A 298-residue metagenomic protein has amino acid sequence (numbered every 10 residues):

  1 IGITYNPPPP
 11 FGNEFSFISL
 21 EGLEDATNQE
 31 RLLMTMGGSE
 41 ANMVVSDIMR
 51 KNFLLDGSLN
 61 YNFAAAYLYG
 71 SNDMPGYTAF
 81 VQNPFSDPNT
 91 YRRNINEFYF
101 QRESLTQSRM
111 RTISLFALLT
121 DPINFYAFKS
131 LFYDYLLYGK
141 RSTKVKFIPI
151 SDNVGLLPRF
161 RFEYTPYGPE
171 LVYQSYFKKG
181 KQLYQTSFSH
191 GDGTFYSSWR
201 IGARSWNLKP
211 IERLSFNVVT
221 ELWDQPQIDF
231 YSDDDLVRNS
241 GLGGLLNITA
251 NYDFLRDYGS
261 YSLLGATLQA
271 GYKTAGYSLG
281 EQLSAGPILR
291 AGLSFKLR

Functional and structural regions predicted by a protein language model:
I1, G38, N42: Active-site recognition of the HExxH zinc-binding catalytic motif
I1-T27: Small-residue-rich helix-interface/hinge motifs
L54-A64, Y133-G155, F177-Y184, W206-F216 (+2 more regions): Short loop/turn motifs that connect adjacent beta-strands in outer-membrane beta-barrel proteins
G57-R161, P169: Pan-zinc metallopeptidase signature
P158-F162, Y184-F188, L214-T220, A266-A270 (+1 more regions): Membrane-embedded beta-strand positions of outer-membrane beta-barrel proteins
F162-P166, F177-K179, F188-T194, N207 (+4 more regions): Transmembrane beta-strands of outer-membrane beta-barrel pores
E163, G191-S197, D235-L242, G280-G286: Replace "Gram-negative outer membrane beta-barrel proteins" with "bacterial and organellar outer membrane beta-barrel
P169-S175, A250, L283-R298: Outer-membrane beta-barrel "beta-signal"
